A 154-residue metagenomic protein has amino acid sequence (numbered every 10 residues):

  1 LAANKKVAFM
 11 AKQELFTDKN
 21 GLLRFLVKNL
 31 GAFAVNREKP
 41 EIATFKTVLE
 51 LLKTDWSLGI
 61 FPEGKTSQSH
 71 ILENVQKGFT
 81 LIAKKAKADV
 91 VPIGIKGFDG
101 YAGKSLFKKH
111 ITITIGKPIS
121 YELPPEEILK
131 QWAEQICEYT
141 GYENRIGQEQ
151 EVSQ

Functional and structural regions predicted by a protein language model:
L1-K39: Catalytic core of membrane glycerolipid acyltransferases/transacylases, capturing the structured, soluble-facing
A43-Q154: Non-catalytic C-terminal accessory region of glycerolipid acyltransferases and related lyso-lipid remodeling enzymes
